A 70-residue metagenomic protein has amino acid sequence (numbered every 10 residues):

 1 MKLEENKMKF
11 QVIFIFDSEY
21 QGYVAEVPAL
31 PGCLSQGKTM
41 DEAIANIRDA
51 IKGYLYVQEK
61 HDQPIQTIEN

Functional and structural regions predicted by a protein language model:
M1-I13, Y20, A45-N70: Short, charged, surface-exposed hinge/linker loops at domain edges that act as mobile lids or interdomain connectors
F10, Y23, C33-S35: Structural detector for hydrophobic anchor residues on beta-strands
I15-L30: Short aromatic-glycine-(Arg/Gly/Cys) micro-motifs in beta-strand/loop hairpins
P28, G32, Q63-Q66: Flexible, active-site-adjacent loop/turn segments at secondary-structure boundaries
P31-E42: A short, exposed loop/beta-hairpin motif centered on an aromatic-Gly-Thr core
